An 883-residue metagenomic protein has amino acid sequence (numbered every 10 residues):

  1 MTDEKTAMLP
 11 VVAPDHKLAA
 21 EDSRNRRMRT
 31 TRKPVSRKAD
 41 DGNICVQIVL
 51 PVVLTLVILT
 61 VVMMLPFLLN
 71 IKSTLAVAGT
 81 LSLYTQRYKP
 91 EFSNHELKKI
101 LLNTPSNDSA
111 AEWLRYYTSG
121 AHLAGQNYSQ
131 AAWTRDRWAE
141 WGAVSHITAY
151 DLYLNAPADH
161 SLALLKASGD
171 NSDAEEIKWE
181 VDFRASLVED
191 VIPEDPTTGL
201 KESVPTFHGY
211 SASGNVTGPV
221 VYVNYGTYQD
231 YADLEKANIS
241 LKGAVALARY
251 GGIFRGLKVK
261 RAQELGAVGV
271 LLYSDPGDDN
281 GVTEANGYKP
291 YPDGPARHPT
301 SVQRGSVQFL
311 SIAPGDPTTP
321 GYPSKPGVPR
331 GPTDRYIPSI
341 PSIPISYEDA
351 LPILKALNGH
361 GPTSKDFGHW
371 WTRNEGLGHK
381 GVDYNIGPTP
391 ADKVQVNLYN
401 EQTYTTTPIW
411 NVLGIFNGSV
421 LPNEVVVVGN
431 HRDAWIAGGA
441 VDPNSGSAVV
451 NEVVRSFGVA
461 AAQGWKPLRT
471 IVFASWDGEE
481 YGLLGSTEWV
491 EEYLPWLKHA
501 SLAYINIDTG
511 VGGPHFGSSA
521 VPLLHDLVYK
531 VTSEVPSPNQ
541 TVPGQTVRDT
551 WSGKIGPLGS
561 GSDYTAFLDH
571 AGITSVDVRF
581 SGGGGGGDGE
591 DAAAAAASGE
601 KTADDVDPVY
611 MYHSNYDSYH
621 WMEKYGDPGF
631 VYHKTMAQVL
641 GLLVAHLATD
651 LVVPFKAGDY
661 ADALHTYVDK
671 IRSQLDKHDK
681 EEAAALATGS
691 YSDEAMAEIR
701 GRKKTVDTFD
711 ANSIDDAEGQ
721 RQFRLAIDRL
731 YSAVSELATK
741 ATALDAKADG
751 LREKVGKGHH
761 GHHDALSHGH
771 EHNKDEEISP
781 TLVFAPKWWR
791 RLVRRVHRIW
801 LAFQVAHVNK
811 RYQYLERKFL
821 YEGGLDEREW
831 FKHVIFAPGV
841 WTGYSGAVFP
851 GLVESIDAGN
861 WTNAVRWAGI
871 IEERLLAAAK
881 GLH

Functional and structural regions predicted by a protein language model:
M1-C45: Short, low-complexity, Lys/Arg-enriched N-terminal segments of secretory-pathway carbohydrate enzymes
I44-L54, T60-S129, D136, R335-P341 (+1 more regions): N-terminal hydrophobic or amphipathic helices/low-complexity stretches enriched in small/hydrophobic/Pro/Gly
L83-E96, N107, E112-L241, P299-L310: Noncatalytic luminal/extracellular "stalk/propeptide" segments of secretory-pathway proteins
D190-P326, R330-D334, P341, D442 (+1 more regions): Extracellular/luminal Protease-associated
G199-D233, A313-G439, R455, V459-Q463: Soluble metallo-hydrolase cores and metallopeptidase-like ectodomains found primarily in the secretory/periplasmic
P299-G361, W476-E623, G629, H633 (+2 more regions): Metal-dependent peptidase/peptidase-like ectodomains
V412, V428, R432-L483, E488 (+1 more regions): Alpha-helical metal-binding/catalytic segments enriched in His/Glu/Asp
S779-H797, L801-H883: C-terminal amphipathic alpha-helical interaction region
